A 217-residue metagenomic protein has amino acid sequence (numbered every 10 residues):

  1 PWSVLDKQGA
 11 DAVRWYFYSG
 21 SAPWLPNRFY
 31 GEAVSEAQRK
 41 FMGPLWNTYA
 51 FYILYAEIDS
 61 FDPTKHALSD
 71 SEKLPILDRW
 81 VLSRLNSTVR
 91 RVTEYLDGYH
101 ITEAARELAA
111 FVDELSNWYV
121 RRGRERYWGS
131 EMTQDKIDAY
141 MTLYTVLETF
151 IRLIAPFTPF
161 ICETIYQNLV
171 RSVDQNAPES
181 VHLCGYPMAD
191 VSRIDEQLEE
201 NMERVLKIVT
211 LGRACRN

Functional and structural regions predicted by a protein language model:
P1-S71, V170-A177, N217: Catalytic adenosine-cofactor/nucleotide-binding cores of aminoacyl-tRNA synthetases and other
P1-W2, R91-T93, R106, F150-I151 (+1 more regions): Generic recognition of flexible, low-complexity loop/linker segments
V13, A109-V120, E148-I151, A155: Amphipathic alpha-helical core segments of compact helical bundles
Y18-G20, K40-I53, P75-T88, A104-R126 (+2 more regions): Core structural elements
Y30-R39, H100, D135-L143: Membrane-interfacial loop-to-helix junctions in multi-pass inner-membrane proteins
D59-R90, R121-L211: Acidic, turn-prone loop/beta-hairpin segments
L96-E103: Short helix-adjacent coil turns
